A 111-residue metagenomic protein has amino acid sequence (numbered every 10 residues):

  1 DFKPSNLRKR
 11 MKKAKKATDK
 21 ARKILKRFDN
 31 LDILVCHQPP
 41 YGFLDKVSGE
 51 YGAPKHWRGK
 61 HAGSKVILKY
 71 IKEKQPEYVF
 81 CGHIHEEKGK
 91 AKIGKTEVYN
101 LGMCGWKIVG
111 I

Functional and structural regions predicted by a protein language model:
D1, L44, G63, C81 (+1 more regions): Residue-level signal for functionally critical sites in structured catalytic/ligand-binding pockets
D1-K60: Active-site-proximal loop/helix segment associated with metal-binding centers of metalloenzymes
L34, Y78-C81: Short, hydrophobic beta-strand segments that form beta-sheet elements in well-ordered domains
Q38, G82-I84: Short secondary-structure boundary segments
K65-Y78, H85-I111: Binuclear metal-dependent phosphoesterase catalytic core
